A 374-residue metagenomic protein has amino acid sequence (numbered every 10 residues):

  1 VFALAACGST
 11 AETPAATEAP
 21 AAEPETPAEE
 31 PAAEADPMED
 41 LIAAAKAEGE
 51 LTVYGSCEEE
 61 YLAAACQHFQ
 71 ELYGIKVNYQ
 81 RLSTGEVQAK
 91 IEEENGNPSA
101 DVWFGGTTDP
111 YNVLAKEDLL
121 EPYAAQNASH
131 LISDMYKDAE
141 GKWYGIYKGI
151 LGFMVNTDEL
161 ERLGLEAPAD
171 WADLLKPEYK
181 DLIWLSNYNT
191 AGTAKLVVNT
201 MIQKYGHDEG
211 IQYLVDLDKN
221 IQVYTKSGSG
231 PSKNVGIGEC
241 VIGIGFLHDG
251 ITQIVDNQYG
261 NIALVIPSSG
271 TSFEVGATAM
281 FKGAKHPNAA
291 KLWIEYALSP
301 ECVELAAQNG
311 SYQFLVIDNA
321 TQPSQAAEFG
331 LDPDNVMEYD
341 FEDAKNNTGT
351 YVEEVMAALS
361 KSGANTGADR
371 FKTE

Functional and structural regions predicted by a protein language model:
C7-T17: Bacterial lipoprotein signal-peptidase II cleavage site
A35-K46, E50-K76, F153, Q253: Short, polar/charged alpha-helical segment
T52-C66, N78-E94, P98-E239: Extracytoplasmic ligand-binding site segments that recognize negatively charged/polar headgroups
D109-V113, V241-N261: A ligand-binding cleft/hinge motif common to bilobed small-molecule-binding domains
G149, Y213-D218, Y224-T225, Q258-K282: Periplasmic-binding protein-like
T271-G276, F281-Y339, D369-R370: Mature extracytoplasmic/periplasmic domains
L331, N335-E374: Conserved C-terminal helix/tail region of periplasmic/extracytoplasmic solute-binding proteins
